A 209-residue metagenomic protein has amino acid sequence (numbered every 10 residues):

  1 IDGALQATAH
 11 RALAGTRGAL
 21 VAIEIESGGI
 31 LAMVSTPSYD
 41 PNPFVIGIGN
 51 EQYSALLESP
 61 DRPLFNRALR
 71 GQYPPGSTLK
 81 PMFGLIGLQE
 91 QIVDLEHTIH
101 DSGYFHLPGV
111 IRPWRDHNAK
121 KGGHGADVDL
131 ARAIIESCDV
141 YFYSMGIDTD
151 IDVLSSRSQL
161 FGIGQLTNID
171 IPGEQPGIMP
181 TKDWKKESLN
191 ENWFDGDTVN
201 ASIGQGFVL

Functional and structural regions predicted by a protein language model:
I1-A19: Conserved, well-ordered alpha-helix/loop/beta-strand core segments that scaffold catalytic motifs
L20-I25: Short hydrophobic alpha-helical segments used for membrane anchoring or interfacial signaling
E26-S77, M82-L209: Beta-lactam-recognizing serine transpeptidase/beta-lactamase-like catalytic domain environment
